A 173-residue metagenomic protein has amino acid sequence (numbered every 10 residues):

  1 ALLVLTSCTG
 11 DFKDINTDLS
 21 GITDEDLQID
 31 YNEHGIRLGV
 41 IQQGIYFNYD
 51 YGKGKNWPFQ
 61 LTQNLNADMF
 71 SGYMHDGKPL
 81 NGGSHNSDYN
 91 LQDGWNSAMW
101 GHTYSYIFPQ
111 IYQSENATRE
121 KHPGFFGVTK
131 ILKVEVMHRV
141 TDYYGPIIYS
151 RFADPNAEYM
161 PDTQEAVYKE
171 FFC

Functional and structural regions predicted by a protein language model:
T9-F172: Short acidic-aromatic linear motifs embedded in glycine-rich loops, typified by GG[WY][YF]DAGD(H) and related
